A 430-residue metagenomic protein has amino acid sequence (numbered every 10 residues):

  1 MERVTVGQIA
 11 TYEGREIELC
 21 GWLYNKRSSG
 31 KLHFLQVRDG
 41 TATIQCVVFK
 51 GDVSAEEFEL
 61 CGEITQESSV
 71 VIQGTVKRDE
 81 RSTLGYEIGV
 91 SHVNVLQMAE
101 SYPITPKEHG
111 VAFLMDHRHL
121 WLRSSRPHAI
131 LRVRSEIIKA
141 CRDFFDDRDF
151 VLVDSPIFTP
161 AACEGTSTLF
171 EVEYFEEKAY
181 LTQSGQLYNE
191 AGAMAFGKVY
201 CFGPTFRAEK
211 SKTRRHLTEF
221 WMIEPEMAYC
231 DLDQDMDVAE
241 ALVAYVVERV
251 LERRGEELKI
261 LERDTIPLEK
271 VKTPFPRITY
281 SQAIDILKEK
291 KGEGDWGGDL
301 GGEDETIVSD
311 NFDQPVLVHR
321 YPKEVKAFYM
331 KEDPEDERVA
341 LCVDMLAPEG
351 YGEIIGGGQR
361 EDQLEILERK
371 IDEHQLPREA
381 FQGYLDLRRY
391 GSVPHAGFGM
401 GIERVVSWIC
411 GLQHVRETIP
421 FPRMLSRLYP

Functional and structural regions predicted by a protein language model:
E2-A228, S407: Class II aminoacyl-tRNA synthetase-like tRNA-binding/catalytic domains
P106-R118, R215, E252-L261, S281 (+1 more regions): Short, compositionally biased low-complexity segments
A129-V133, P267-K272: Extended, non-catalytic structural segments that build the interaction scaffolds of large macromolecular assemblies
F144-R148, Y245-R254: Secondary-structure boundary elements
D154-A161, L251-D264: Short, glycine/acidic-rich hinge or "gate" loops at secondary-structure transitions that mediate conformational
T168-Y245, E252, K270-P430: A translation/RNA-centric and nucleic-acid-associated enzymatic feature enriched in Class II aminoacyl-tRNA synthetases
E262-P267, D386: Short linear capping/connector segments at secondary-structure termini
